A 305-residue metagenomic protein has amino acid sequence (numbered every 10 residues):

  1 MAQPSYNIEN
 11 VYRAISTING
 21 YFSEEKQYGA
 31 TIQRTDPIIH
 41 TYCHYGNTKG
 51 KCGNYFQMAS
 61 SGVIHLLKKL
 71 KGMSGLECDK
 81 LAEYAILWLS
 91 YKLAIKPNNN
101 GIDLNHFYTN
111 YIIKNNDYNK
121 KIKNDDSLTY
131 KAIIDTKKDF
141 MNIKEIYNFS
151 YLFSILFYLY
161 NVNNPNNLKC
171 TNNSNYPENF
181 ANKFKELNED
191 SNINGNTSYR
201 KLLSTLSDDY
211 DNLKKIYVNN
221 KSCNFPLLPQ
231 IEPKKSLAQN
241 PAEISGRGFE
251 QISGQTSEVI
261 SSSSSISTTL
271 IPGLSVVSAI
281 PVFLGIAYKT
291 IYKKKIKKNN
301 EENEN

Functional and structural regions predicted by a protein language model:
M1-Q255, V259: N-terminal targeting/regulatory segments, especially signal peptides of secretory and single-pass membrane glycoproteins
Q251-N305: C-terminal single-pass transmembrane alpha-helix
